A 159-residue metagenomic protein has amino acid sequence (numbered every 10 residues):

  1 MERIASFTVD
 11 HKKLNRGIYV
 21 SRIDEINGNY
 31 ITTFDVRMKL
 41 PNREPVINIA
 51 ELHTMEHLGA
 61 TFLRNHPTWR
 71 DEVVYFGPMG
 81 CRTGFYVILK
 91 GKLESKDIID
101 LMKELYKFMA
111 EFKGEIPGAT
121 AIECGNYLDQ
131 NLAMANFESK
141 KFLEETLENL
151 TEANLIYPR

Functional and structural regions predicted by a protein language model:
M1-N42, E152-R159: Non-catalytic terminal extensions that flank enzyme cores
T8, T32-T33, T54, T61 (+4 more regions): Residue-identity detector for threonine
D10, D24, D35, D71 (+2 more regions): Acidic-enriched, low-complexity/disordered segments with a strong bias for Aspartate over Glutamate
N15, N27-N29, N42, N48 (+6 more regions): Detector for Asparagine
I18, V73-P78: Generic structural motif
I31-N65, Y75-F76: Active/ligand-binding-proximal structured segments within catalytic/core domains that scaffold catalytic residues
H66-R70: Short secondary-structure junctions
F76-N149: Active-site-adjacent, His/Asp/Glu-enriched structural segments that form or flank metal-binding and acid/base networks
